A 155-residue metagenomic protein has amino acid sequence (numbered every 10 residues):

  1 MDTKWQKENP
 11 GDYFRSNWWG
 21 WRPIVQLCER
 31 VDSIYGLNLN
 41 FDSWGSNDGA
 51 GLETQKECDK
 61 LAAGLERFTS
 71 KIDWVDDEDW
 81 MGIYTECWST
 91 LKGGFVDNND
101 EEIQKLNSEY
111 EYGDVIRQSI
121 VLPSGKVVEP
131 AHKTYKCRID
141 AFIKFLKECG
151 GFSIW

Functional and structural regions predicted by a protein language model:
M1-W155: Acidic (Asp/Glu-rich) sequence patches and key acidic residues that form negatively charged surfaces used
